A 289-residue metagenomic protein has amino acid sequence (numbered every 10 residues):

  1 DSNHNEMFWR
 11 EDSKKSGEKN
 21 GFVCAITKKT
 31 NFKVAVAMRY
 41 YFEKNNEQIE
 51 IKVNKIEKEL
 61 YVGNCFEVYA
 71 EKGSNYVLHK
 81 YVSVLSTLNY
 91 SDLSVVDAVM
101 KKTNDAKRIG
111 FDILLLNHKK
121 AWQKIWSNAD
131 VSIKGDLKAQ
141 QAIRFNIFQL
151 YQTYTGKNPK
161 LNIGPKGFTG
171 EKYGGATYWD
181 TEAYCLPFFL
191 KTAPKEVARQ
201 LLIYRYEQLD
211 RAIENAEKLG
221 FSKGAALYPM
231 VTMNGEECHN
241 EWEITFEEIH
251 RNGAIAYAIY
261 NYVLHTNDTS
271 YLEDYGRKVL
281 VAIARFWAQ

Functional and structural regions predicted by a protein language model:
D1-Y173: Acidic/polar, glycine-enriched structural segments that form the non-catalytic walls/loops of the carbohydrate-binding
D112-L264, E273: Substrate-binding groove/exosite segments of carbohydrate-active enzymes
E236, F286-Q289: Acidic/histidine-rich catalytic neighborhood
G276-V279, I283-W287: Mobile "lid/hinge" segments at catalytic clefts and subdomain interfaces of large enzymes
